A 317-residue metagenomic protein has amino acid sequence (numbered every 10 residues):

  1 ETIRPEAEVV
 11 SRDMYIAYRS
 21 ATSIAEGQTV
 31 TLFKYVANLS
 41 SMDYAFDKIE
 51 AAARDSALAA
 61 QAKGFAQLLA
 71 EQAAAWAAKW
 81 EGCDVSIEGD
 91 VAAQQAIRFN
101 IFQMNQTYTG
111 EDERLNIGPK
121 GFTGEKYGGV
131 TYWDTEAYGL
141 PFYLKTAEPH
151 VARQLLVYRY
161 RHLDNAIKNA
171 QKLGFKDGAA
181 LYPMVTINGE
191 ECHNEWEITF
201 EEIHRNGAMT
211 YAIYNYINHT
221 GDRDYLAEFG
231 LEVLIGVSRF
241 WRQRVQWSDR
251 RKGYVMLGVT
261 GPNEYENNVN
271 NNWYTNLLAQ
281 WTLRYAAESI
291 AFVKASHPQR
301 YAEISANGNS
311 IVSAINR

Functional and structural regions predicted by a protein language model:
E1-Y127: Acidic/polar, glycine-enriched structural segments that form the non-catalytic walls/loops of the carbohydrate-binding
E81-S86, Q103-Q106, A137-P149, E197 (+4 more regions): Well-ordered alpha-helical scaffold segments within catalytic/enzyme domains
G89, T123-W133, H193-N206, N263-N276: Solvent-exposed loop and edge beta-strand segments that line ligand/cofactor-binding and catalytic clefts
A96, E148-H162, Y225-W241, V293-R317: Extended, well-ordered alpha-helical scaffold segments
Y108-T123, P149-Y211, I217, D224-E228 (+2 more regions): Helix-terminus loop motifs that line ligand-binding clefts
E190, F240-S310: Acidic/histidine-rich catalytic neighborhood
